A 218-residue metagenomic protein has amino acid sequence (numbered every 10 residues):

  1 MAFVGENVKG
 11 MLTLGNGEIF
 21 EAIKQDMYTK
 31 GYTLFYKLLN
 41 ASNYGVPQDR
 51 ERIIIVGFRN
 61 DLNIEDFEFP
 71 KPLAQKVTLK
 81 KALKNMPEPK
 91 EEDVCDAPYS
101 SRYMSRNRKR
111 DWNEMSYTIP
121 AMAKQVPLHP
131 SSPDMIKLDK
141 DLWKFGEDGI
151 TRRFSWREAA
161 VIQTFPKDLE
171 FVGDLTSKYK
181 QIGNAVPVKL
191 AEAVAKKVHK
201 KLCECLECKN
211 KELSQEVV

Functional and structural regions predicted by a protein language model:
M1-T118: Class I S-adenosyl-L-methionine
E91-V218: C-terminal target-recognition/interaction regions appended to catalytic cores
